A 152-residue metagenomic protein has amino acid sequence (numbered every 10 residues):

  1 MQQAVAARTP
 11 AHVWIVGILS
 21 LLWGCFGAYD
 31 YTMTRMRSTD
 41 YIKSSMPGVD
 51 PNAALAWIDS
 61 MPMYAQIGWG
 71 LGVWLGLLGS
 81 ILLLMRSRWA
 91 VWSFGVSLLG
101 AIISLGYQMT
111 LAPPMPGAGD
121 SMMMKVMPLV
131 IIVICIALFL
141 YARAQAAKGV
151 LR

Functional and structural regions predicted by a protein language model:
M1-R152: Topology signature of small-to-medium multi-pass alpha-helical membrane proteins
